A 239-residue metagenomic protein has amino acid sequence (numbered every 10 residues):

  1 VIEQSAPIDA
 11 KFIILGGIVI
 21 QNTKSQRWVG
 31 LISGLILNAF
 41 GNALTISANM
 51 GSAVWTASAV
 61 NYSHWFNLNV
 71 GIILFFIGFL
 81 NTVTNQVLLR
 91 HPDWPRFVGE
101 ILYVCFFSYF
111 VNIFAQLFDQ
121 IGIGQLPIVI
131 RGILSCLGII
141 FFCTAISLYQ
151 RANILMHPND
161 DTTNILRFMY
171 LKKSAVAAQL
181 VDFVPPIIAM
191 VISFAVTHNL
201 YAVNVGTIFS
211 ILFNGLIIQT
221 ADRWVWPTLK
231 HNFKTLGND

Functional and structural regions predicted by a protein language model:
V1-I18: N-terminal amphipathic/basic-hydrophobic helices that include classical n-h-c signal peptides and signal-anchor
I13-D239: Core subunits and conserved enzymes of cellular information-processing and envelope-translocation systems across
